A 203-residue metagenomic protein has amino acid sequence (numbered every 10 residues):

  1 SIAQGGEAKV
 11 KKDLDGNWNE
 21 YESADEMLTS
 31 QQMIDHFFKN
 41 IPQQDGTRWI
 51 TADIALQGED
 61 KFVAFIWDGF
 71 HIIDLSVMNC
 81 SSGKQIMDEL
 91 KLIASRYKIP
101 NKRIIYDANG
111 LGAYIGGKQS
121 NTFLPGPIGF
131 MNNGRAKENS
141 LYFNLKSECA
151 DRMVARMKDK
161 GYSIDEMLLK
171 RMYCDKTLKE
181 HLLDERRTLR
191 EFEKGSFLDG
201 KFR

Functional and structural regions predicted by a protein language model:
S1-A52, I66, L189-R190, K194-G195: ATPase catalytic-site recognition across NTP-hydrolyzing enzymes
Q44-D45, D60, P100: Residue-level preference for short coil/turn positions at secondary-structure junctions
D53-L56, A108-G110: Short glycine/serine/threonine-biased micro-segments
L56-V63: Short, flexible loop/turn motifs enriched in small residues
V63-H71: Short conserved beta-strand segments at catalytic cores or DNA/RNA-binding microdomains of nucleic-acid binding
F70-F202: Mg2+-dependent endonuclease catalytic cores in nucleic-acid-processing enzymes, primarily RNase H-like
